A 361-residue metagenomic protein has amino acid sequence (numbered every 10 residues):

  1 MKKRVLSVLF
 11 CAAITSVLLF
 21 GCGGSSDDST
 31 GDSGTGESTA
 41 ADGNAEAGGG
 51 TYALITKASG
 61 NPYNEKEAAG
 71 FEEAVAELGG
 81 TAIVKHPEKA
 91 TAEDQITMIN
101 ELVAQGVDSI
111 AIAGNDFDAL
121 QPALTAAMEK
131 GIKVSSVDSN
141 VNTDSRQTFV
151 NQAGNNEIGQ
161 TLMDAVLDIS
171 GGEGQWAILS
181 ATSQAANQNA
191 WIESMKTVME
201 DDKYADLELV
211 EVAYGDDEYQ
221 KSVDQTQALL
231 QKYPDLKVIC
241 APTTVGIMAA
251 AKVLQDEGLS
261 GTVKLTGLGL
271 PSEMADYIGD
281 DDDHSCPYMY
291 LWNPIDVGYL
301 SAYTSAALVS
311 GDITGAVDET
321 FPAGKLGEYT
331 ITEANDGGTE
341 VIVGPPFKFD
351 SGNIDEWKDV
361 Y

Functional and structural regions predicted by a protein language model:
M1-L9: Bacterial N-terminal signal peptides that target proteins for export
A12-A13: Repetitive helical segments and hydrophobic/amphipathic motifs
V17-G21: C-terminal motif of bacterial Sec signal peptides marking the signal peptidase cleavage site
C22-Y361: A residue-level marker of the well-folded mature domains of exported/periplasmic proteins
